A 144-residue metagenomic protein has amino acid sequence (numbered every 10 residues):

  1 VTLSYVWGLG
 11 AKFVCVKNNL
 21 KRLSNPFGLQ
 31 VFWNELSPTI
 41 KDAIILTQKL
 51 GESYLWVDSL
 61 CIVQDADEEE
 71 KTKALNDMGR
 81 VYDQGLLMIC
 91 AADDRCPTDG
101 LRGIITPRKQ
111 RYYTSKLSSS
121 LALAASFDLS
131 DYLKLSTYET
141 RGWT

Functional and structural regions predicted by a protein language model:
V1-W143: Fold-level signal for large, globular catalytic cores of enzyme and receptor domains
